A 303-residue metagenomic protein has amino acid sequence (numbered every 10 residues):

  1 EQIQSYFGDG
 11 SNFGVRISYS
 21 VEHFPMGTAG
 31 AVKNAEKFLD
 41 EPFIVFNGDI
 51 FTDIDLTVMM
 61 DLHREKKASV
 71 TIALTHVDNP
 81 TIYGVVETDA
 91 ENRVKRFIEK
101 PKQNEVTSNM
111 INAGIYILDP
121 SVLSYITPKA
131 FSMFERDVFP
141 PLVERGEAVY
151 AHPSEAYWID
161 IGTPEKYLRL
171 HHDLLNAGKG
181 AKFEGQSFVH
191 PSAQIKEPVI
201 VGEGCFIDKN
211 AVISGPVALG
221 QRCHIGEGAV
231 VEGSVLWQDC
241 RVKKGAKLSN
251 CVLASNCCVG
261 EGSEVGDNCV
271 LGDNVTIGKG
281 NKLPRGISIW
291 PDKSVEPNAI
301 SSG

Functional and structural regions predicted by a protein language model:
E1-V58, T88, G286, W290 (+1 more regions): Conserved N-terminal catalytic core of the sugar/cofactor nucleotidyltransferase
V21, N47, I72-L74, I98: Short loop/edge segments at beta-strand edges and connector loops that shape dinucleotide/nucleotide cofactor-binding
A29, K33, V199, G228 (+1 more regions): Glycine-rich phosphate-binding loop at the start of an alpha helix
F43-I44, F51, T57-R64, D78-P80 (+1 more regions): Catalytic-core segments of class I nucleotidyltransferases/pyrophosphorylases that form NMP-activated intermediates
K66-H76: A short, conserved acidic/glycine-rich loop-to-beta-strand motif that forms the donor nucleotide-sugar/metal
N112-I115, A130, E197, D267 (+1 more regions): Glycine/small-residue-rich pyrophosphate-binding loop that anchors the diphosphate of NDP-sugar donors
A130, V143-E232: Extended, small-residue-rich solenoid/repeat segments and analogous flexible loops that form exposed scaffolds
G226-G303: Glycine-rich hexapeptide-repeat left-handed beta-helix
